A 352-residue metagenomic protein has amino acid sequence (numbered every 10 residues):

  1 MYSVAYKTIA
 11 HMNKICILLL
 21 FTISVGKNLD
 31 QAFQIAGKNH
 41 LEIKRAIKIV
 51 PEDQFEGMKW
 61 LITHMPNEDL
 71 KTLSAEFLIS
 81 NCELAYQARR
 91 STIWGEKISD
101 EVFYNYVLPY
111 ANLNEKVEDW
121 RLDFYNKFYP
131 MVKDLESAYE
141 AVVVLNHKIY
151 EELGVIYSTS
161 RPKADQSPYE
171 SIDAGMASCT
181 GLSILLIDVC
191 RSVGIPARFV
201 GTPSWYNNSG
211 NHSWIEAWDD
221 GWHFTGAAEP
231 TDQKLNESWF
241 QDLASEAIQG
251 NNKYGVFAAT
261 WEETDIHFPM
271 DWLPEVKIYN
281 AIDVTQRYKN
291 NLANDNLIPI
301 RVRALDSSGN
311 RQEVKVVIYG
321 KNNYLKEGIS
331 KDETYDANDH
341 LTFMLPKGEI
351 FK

Functional and structural regions predicted by a protein language model:
M1-I15: Positively charged n-region of N-terminal signal peptides that target proteins for export
K14-I23: Sec-dependent N-terminal signal peptides
D30-F33, F128-K148, T159-E170, A174-G175 (+1 more regions): Hydrophobic/aromatic-rich core segments of domains that either
E42-R45, E52-A174, G210, D265: Secondary-structure boundary elements
I298-S308: A short, amphipathic beta-strand motif
S307-I329, K347: Short, ordered, surface-exposed loop/turn motifs in non-cytosolic proteins
Y335-K352: Short Pro-Gly-centered beta-turn/loop motif in secreted/extracellular proteins
